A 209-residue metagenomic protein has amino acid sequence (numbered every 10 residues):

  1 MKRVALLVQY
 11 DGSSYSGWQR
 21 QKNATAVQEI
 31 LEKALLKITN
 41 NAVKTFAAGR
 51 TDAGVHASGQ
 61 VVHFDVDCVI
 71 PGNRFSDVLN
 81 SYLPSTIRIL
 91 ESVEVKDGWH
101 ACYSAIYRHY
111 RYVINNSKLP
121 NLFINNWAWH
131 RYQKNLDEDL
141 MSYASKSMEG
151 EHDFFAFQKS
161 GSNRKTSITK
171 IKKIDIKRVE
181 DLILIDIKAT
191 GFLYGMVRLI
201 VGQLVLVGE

Functional and structural regions predicted by a protein language model:
M1-E209: Structured-RNA-binding interfaces characteristic of tRNA pseudouridine synthases
